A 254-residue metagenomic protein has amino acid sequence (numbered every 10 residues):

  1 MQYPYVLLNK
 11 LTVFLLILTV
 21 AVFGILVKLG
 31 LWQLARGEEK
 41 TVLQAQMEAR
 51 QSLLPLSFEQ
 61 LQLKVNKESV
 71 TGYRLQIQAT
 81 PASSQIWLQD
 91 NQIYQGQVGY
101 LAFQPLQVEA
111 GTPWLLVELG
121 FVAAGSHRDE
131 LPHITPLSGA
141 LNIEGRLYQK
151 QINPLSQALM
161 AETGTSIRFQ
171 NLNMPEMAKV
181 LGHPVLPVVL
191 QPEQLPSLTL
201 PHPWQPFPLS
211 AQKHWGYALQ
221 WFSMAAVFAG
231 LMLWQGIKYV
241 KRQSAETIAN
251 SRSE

Functional and structural regions predicted by a protein language model:
M1-Q62, N66, V70-E254: Surface-exposed, charge/polar-rich loops and edge strands
